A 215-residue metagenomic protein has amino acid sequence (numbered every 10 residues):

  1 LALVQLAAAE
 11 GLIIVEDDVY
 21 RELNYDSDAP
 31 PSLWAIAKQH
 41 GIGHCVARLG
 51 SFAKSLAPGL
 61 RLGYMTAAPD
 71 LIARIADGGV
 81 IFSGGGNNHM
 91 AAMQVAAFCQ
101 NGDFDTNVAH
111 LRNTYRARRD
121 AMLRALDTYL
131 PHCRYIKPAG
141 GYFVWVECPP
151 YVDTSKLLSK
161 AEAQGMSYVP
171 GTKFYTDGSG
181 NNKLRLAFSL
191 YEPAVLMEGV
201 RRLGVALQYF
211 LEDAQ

Functional and structural regions predicted by a protein language model:
L1-Q215: PLP-dependent class I/II
